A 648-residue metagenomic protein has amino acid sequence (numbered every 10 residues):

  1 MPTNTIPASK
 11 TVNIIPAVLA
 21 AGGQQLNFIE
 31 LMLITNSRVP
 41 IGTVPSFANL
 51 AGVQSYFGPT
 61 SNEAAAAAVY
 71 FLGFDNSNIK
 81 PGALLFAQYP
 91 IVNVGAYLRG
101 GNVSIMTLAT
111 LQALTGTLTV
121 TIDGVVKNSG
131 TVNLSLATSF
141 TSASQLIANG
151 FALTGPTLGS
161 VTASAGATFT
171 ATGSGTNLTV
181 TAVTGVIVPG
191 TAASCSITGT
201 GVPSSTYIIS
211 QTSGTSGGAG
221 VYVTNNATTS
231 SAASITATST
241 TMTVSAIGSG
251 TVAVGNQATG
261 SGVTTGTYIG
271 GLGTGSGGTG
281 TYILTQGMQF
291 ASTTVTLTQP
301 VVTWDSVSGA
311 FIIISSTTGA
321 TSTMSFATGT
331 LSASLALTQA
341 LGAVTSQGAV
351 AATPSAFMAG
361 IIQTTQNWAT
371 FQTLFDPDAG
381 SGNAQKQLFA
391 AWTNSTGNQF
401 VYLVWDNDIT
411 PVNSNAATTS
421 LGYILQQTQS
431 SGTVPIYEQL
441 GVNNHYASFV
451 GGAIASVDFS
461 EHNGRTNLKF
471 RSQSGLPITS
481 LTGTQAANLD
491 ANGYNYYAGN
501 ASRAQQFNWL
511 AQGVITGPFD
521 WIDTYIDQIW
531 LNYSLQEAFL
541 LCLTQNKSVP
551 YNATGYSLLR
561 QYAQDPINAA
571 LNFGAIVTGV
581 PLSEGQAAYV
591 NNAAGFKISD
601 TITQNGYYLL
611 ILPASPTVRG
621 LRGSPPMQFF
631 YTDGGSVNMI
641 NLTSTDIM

Functional and structural regions predicted by a protein language model:
M1-A64, L72-I79, A511-M648: Structured, hydrophobic secondary-structure cores that serve as assembly/anchoring elements
M1-L114, T119, T141-S144, A148-T162 (+1 more regions): Extended assembly-interface regions of large multimeric machines
L31-L33, T119-T121, F311-S315, W368-P377: Short, hydrophobic/proline-enriched secondary-structure or compact coil segments at domain edges
N49-F57, A109-T328, A390-A391: Extended, beta-strand-rich, solvent-exposed assembly scaffolds of outer structural proteins
T60-A66, T251, N383, T419-S420 (+1 more regions): Serine-centered coil/turn micro-motif
F74-I79, T141, N149, I362-S548 (+4 more regions): A glycine- and small-residue-enriched flexible loop/hinge signal that marks low-structured segments
S325-V350: Surface-exposed, non-catalytic interaction/assembly patches
S346-G360: A short, well-structured beta->alpha microelement
